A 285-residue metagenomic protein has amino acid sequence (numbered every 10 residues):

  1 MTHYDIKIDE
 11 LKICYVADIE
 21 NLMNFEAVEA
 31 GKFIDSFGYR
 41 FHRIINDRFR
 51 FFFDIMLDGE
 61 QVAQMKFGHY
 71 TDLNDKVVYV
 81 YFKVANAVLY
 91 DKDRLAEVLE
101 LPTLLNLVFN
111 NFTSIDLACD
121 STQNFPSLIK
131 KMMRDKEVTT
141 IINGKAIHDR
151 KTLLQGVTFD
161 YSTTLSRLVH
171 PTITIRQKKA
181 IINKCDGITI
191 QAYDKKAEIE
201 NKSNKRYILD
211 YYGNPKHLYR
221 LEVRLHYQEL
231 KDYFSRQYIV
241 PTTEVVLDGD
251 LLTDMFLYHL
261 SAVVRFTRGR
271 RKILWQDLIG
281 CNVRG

Functional and structural regions predicted by a protein language model:
M1-R284: Structured, helix-rich domain cores that form ligand/interaction pockets
